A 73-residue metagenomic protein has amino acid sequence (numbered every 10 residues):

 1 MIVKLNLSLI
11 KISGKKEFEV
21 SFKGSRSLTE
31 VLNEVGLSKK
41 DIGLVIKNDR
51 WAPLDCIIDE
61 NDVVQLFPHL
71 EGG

Functional and structural regions predicted by a protein language model:
M1-G72: Ubiquitin-like/PB1-type beta-grasp interaction modules and other compact soluble beta-rich domains
